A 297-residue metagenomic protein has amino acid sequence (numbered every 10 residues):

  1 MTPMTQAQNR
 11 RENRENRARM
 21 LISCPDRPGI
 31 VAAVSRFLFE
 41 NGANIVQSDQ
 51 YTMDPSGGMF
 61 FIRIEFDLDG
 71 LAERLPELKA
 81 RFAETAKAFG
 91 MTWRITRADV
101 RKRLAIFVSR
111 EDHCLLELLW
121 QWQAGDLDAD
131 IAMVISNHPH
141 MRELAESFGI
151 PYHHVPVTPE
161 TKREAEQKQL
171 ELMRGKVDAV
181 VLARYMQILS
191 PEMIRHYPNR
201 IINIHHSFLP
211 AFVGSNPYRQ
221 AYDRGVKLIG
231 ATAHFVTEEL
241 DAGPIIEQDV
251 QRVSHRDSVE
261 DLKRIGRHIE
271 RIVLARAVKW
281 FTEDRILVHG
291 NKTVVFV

Functional and structural regions predicted by a protein language model:
M1-R14: Basic/polar N-terminal segments that are highly enriched at the extreme N-terminus, encompassing both cleavable
E12-P25: Short glycine-/aliphatic-rich beta-strand segments at the starts of folded cytosolic domains
A32-A33, R276: Alpha-helical macromolecular-interaction surfaces
F39-V46, A86-G90: Short secondary-structure junctions
N44-D54: A short beta-strand-loop structural module common to alpha/beta enzyme folds
T52-V297: One-carbon transfer enzymes
